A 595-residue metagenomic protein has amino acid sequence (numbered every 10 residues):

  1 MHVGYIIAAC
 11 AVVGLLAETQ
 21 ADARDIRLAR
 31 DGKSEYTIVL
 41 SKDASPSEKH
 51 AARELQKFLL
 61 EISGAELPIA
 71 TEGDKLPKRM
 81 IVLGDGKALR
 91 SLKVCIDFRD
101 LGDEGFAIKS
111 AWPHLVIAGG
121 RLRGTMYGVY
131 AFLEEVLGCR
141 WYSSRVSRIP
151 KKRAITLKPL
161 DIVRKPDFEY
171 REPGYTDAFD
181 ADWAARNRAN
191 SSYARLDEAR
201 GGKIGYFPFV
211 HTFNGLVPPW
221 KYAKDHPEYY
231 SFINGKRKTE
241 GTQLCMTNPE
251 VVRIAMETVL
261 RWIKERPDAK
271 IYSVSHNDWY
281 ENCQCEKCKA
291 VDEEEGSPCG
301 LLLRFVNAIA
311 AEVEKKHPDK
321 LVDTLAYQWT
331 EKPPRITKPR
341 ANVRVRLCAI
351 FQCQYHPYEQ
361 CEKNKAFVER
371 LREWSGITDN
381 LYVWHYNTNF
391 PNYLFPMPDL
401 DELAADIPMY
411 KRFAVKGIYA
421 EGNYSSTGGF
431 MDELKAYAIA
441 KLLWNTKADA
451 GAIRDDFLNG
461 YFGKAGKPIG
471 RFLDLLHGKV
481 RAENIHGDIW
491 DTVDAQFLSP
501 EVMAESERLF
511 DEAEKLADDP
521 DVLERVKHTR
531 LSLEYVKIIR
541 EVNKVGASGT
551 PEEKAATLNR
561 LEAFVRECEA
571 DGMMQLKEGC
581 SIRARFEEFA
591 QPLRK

Functional and structural regions predicted by a protein language model:
I6-V12, A17-A107, S147, R153-D161: Acidic, contiguous N-terminal accessory segments
S34-E35, A65, L76-R79, P113 (+5 more regions): Loop/turn elements at helix/coil->beta-strand transitions in domains of secreted/extracellular proteins
A51-E54, F58-L60, I96-R304, E314-P318 (+3 more regions): Feature activates predominantly on carbohydrate-active enzymes
E250-R253, R261, K365-K467, R471: Structured mid-domain segments that build the active-site/substrate or prosthetic-cofactor binding neighborhood
M256-T258, G296-A311, C361-R372, P398-I407 (+1 more regions): Well-ordered, non-membrane alpha-helical segments in soluble/globular domains
D292-I309, R340-Q360, A438-A448: Acidic, His- and aromatic-enriched active-site or binding-groove loops in soluble protein domains that engage sugars
D323-F351, L394-D401, T427-A436: Substrate-binding cleft/loops of secretory-pathway carbohydrate-active enzymes
A414, L442-K595: Catalytic domains of carbohydrate-active enzymes that cleave complex glycans
